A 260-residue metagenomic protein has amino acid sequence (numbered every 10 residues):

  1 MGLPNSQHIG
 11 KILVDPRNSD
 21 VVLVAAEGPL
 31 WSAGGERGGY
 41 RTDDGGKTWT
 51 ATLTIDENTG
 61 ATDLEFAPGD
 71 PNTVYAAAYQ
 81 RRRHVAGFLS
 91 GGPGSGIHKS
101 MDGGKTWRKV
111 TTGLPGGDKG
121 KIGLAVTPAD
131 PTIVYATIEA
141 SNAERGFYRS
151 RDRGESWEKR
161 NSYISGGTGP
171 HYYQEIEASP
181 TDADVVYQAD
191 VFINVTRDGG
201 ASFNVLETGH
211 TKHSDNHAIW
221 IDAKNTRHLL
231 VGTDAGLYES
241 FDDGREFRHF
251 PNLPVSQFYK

Functional and structural regions predicted by a protein language model:
M1-K260: Beta-propeller blade termini and top-face loops
